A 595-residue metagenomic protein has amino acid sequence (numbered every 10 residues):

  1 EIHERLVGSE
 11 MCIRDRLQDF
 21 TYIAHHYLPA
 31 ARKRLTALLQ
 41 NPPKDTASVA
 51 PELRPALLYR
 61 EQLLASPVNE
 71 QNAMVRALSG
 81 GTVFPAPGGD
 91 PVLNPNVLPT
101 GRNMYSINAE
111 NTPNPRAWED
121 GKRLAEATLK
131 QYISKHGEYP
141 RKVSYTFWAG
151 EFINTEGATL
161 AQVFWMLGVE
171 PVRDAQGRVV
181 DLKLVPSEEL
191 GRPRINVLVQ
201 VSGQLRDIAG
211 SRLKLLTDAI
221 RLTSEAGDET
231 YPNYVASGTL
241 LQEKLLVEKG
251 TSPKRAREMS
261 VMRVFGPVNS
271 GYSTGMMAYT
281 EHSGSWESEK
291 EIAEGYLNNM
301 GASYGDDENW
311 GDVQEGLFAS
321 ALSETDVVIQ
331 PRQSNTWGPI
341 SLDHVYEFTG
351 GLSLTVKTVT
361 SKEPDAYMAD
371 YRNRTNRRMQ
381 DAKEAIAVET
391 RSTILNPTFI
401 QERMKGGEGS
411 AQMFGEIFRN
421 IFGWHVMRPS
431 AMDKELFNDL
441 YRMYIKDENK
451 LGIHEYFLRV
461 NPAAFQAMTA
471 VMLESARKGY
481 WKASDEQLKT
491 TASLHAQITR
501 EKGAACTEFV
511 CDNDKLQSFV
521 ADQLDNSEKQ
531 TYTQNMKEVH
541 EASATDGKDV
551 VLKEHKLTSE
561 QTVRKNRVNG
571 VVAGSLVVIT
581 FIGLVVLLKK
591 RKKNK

Functional and structural regions predicted by a protein language model:
E1-G8: Single conserved hydrophobic/aromatic residue that forms the stacking wall/gate of nucleotide- or nucleobase-binding
S9-K595: Ligand/cofactor-recognition surfaces for anionic moieties
